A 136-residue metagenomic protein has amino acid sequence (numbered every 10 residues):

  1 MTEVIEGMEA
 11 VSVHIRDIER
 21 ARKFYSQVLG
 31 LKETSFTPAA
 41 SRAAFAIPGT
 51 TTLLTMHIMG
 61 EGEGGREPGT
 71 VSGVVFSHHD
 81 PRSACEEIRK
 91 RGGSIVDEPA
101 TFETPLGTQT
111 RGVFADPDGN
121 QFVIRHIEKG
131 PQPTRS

Functional and structural regions predicted by a protein language model:
M1-R20, S72-V74, R125-S136: N-terminal beta-strand motif that seeds the catalytic metal site of vicinal oxygen chelate
E6, S12-L53: Core segments of cupin and vicinal oxygen chelate
I15-E19, V74-D118: Vicinal oxygen chelate
K32-P38, A100-E103, R125-P131: Conserved catalytic-core motifs of GNAT/GCN5-like acyltransferases
S41-R42, E61-G62, A100-T104: Short, solvent-exposed loop/turn elements at beta->coil junctions and helix N-caps that rim active or binding pockets
F45-T50, F114-P117, I127: Active-site beta-strand termini and strand-to-loop segments that position acidic
G49-L53, E61, S77-S83: Short, charged/polar surface micro-motifs in flexible loops or helix N-caps
